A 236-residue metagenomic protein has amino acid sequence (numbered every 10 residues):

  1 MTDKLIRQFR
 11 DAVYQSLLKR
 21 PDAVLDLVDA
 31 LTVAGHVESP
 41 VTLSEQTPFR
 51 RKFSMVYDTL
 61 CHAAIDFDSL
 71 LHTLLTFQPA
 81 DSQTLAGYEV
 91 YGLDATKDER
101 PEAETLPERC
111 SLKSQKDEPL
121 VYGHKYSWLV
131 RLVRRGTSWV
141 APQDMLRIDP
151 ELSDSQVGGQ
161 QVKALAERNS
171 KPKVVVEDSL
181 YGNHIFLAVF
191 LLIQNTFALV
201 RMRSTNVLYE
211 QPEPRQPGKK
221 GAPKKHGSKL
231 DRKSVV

Functional and structural regions predicted by a protein language model:
M1-D66, L71: Gly/serine-rich nucleotide phosphate-binding loop at the start of the catalytic core of nucleotide/ADP-ribose-handling
V13-S16, L27-V28, G136-V140, V162-K163: Short, flexible segments with low predicted structural confidence
L43, G87-P101, L129, P172-N183 (+1 more regions): Short, conserved catalytic/metal-binding motifs centered on acidic residues
M55, S69, T76-F77, S82 (+3 more regions): Hydrophobic, well-ordered secondary-structure segments that either form specific early membrane-associated helices used
T59-G136, P142: Active-site-proximal, Lys/Arg-enriched surface segment that forms a nucleic-acid-binding/basic interface patch
D144-V236: An internal, acidic/charged active-site-proximal segment that coordinates divalent cations and/or engages
